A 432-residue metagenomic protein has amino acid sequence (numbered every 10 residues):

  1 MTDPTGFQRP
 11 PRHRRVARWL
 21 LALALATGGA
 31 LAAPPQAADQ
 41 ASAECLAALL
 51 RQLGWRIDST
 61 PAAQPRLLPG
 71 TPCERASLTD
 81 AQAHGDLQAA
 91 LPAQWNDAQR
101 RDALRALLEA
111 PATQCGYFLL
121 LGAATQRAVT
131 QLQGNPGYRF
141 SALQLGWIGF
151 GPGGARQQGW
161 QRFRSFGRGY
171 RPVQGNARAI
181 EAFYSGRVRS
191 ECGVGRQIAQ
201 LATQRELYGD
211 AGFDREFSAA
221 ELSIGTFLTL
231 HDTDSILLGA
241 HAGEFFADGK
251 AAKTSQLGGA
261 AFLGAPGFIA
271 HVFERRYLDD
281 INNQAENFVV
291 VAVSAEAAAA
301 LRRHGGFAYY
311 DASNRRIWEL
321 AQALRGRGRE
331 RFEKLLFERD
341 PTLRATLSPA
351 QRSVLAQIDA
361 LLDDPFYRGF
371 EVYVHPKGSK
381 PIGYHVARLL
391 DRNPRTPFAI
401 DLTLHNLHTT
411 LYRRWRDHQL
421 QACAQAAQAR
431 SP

Functional and structural regions predicted by a protein language model:
M1-R14: N-terminal secretory signal peptides that target proteins for export/translocation
R18-G28: Bacterial N-terminal signal peptides
A30-A37: Boundary at the C-terminal end of the N-terminal hydrophobic targeting segment
L145-G151, A155, W160-G186: Active-site nucleophile-His-acid catalytic modules used for acyl/amide transfer and hydrolysis across diverse enzymes
Y184-T203: Active-site nucleophilic cysteine motif
S223-L301: ...with weaker cross-activation on analogous glycine-rich loops/strands in unrelated enzymes
N283-R329: Catalytic Cys-His active-site segments of thiol-dependent hydrolases/isopeptidases
A312-P432: Low-complexity, Gly/Ser/Thr/Pro-rich intrinsically disordered linker/tail segments
